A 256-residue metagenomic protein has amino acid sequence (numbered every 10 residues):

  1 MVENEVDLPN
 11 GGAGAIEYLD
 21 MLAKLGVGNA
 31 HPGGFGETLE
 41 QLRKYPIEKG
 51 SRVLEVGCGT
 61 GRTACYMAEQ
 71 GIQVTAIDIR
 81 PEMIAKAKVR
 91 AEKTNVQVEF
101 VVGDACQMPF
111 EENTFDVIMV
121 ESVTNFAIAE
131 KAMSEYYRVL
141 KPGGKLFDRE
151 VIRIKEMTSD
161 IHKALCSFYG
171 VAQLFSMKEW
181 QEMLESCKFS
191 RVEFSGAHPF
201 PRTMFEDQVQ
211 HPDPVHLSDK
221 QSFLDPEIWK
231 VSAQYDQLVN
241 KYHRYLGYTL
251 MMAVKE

Functional and structural regions predicted by a protein language model:
V2-E48, R62: Conserved class I S-adenosyl-L-methionine
L25, V151-V171: Short, glycine-/aromatic-enriched active-site segment of Class I SAM-dependent methyltransferases
L54-V56, T60-Q107: Class I SAM-dependent methyltransferase SAM/SAH-binding core
C106-V117: A short acidic, Gly/Pro-enriched loop at the edge of an enzyme's catalytic core that lines a small-molecule cofactor
V117-A129: A short SAM/SAH-binding and catalytic strip from SAM-dependent methyltransferases
E130-K145: A short glycine-rich, Lys/Arg-flanked "PGG" loop and its adjoining helix->strand segment in the class I
A172-K188: Short alpha-helix
S195-E256: Conserved Class I S-adenosyl-L-methionine
